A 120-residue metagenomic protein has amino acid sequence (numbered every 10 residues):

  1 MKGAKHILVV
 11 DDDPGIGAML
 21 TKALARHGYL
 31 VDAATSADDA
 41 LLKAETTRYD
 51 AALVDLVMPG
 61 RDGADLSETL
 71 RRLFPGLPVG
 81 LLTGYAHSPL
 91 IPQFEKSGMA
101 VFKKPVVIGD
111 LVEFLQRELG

Functional and structural regions predicted by a protein language model:
M1-L8, G109-G120: Non-catalytic signal-transmission and effector/linker regions of two-component phosphorelay proteins
G17, P59: The feature encodes the CheY-like receiver
A18-R26: Charged docking surfaces used in two-component/phosphorelay signaling
G28-T35, K43: Short hydrophobic/Thr-rich beta-strand motif most characteristic of the beta2 strand and flanking loop of CheY-like
T35-D39, D62-L66: Acidic catalytic/metal-coordinating carboxylates
T47-L53: Active-site beta3 strand of CheY-like receiver
D55, T83: Active-site residues of response regulator receiver
D65, R72, Y85-K103, G109 (+1 more regions): Alpha4 helix (beta4-alpha4-beta5 surface) of REC/receiver domains from two-component response regulators
